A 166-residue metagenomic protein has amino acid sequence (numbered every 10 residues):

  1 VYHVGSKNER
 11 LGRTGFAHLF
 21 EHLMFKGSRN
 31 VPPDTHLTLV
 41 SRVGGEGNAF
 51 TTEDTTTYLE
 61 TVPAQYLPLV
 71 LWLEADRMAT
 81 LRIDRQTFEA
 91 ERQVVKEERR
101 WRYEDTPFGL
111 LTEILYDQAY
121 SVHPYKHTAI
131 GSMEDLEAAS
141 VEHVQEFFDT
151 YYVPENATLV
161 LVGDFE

Functional and structural regions predicted by a protein language model:
V1-L37, L59-V62, P68-A75, Q145-E166: His/Glu-rich zincin catalytic helix
S28-R29, P33-F147: Acidic/histidine-enriched segments that form metal/cofactor-coordinating and catalytic pocket/exosite environments
